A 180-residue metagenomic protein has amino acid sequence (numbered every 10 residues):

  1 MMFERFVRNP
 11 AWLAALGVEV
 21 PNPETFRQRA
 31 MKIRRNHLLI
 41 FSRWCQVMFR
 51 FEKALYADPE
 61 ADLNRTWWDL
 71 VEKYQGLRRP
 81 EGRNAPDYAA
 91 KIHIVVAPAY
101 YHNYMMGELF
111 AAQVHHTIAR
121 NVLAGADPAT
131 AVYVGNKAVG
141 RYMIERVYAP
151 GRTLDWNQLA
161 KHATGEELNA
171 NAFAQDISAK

Functional and structural regions predicted by a protein language model:
M2-V7, A15-K180: C-terminal, non-catalytic "cap/extension" segments appended to globular domains
W12: Conserved phosphate-handling catalytic cores of large alpha/beta enzymes
